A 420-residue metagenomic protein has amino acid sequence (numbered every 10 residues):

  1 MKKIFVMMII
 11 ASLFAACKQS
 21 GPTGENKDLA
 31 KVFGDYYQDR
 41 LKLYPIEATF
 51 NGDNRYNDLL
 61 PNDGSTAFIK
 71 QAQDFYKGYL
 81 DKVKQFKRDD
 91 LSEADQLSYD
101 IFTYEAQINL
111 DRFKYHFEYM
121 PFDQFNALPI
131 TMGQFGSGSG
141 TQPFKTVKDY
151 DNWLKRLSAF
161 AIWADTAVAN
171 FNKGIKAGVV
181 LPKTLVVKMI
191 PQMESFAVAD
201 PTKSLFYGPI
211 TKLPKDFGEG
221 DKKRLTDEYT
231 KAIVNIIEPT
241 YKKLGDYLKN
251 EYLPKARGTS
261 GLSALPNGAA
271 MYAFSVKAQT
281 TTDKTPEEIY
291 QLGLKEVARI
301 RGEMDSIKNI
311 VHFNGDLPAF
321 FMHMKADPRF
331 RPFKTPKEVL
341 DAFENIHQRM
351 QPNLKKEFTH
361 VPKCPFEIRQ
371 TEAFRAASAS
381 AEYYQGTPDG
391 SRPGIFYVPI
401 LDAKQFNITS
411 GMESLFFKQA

Functional and structural regions predicted by a protein language model:
I4-L13: Sec-dependent N-terminal signal peptides
C17-A420: N-terminal maturation segment of proteins
